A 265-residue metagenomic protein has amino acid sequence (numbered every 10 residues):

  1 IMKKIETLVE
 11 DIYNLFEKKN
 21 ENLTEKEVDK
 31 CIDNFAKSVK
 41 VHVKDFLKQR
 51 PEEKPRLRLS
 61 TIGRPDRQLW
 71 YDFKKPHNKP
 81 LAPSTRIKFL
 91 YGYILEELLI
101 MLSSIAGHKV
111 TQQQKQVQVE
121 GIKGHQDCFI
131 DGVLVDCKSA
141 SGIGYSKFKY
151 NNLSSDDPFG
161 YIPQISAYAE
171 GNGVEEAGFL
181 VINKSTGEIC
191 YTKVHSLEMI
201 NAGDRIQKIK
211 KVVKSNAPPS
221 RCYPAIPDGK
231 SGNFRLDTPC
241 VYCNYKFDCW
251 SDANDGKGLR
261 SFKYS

Functional and structural regions predicted by a protein language model:
M2-L134, S141-N152: Metal-dependent nuclease catalytic cores that hydrolyze phosphodiester bonds in DNA/RNA, characterized by
L23, S155, G171-S265: Metal-dependent nuclease catalytic regions and adjoining charged, substrate-binding loops involved in nucleic-acid end
P65, Y168, C243: A residue-level signal for conserved active-site and pocket-lining positions in enzyme catalytic cores
Y91-L95, G160, N201: Soluble or luminal CAZymes and related metallo-dependent hydrolases
I105-G107, D131, A169-G178: Secondary-structure boundary elements
Q126, S166, V241: Residue-level detector of short, conserved catalytic/binding motifs and their immediate flanks
C137-S139, V181: Residue-level recognition of conserved beta-strand positions in structured domain cores
N152-G171: Short, charged, amphipathic alpha-helix that recurs within catalytic cores of restriction-modification and other
